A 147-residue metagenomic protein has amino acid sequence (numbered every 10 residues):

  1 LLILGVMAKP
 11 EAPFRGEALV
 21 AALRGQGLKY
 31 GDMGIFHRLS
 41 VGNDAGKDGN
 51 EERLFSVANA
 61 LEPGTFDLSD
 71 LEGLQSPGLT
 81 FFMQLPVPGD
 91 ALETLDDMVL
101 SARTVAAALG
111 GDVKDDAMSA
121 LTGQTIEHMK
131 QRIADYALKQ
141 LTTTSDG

Functional and structural regions predicted by a protein language model:
L1-S69, Q75: Short, highly charged
T80-G147: Well-ordered alpha/beta subsegment
